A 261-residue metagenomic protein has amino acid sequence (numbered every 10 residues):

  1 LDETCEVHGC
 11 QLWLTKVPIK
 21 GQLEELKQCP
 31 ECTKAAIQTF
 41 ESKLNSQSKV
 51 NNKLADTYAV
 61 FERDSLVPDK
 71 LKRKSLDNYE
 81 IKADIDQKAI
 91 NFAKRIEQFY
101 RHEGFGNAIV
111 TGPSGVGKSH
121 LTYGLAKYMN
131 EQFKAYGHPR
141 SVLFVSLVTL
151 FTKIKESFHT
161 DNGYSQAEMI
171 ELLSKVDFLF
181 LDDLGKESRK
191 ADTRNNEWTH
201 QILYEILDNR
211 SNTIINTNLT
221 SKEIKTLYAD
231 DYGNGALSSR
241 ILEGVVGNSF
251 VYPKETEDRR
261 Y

Functional and structural regions predicted by a protein language model:
L1-Q87, D258-Y261: A short, basic N-terminal segment
D69, N78-A108: Pre-Walker A (pre-P-loop) alpha-helix and adjacent loop at the N terminus of AAA/AAA+ ATPase modules, a conserved
A89-N91, N130-K175: Short glycine-rich substrate-engagement loop in P-loop NTPases that contacts/grips substrate
E97, S157-L179, E197-L207: Conserved alpha-helical scaffold flanking the Walker A/P-loop in AAA+ ATPase domains
E103-Y123: Walker A/P-loop nucleotide-binding motif
G106, S141, K175-F178, N209-I215: Loop/turn-to-beta-strand initiation segments
Y123-M129: GG-anchored amphipathic helix commonly corresponding to the ABC/SMC/Rad50 NBD signature/C-loop
A126, T152, S157, L184-Y261: Replace "adjacent to P-loop NTPase cores in ATP/GTP-dependent enzymes" with "adjacent to NTP-binding cores
